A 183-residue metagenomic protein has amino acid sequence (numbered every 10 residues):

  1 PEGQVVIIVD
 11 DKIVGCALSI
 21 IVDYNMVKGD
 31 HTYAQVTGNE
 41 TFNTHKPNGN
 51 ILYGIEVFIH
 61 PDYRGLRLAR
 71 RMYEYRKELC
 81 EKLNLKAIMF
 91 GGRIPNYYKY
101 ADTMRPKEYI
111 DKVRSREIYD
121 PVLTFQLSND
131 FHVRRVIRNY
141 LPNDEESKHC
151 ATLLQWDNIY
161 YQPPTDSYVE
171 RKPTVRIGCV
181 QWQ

Functional and structural regions predicted by a protein language model:
G3-A17, T32-Y33: Conserved beta-hairpin
G3-V5, N50, K148-L154, R176-G178: Short beta-strand micro-motifs in enzyme catalytic cores
K12-C16, L52, V175: Glycine-rich phosphate/pyrophosphate-binding loop shared by adenosine-nucleotide-utilizing enzymes
A17-E56, E74, R93-Y119, H132 (+1 more regions): Conserved acyl-donor/pantetheine-binding loop and adjacent beta-alpha core of acyl/acetyltransferases and related
I59, G65-E81, A87-F90: Conserved acetyl-CoA-binding loop-helix of GNAT-fold acetyltransferases
I118-F125, N129, Y140-D166: C-terminal "cap" of GNAT-fold acetyltransferases
T165-Q183: Hydrophobic structural segments
